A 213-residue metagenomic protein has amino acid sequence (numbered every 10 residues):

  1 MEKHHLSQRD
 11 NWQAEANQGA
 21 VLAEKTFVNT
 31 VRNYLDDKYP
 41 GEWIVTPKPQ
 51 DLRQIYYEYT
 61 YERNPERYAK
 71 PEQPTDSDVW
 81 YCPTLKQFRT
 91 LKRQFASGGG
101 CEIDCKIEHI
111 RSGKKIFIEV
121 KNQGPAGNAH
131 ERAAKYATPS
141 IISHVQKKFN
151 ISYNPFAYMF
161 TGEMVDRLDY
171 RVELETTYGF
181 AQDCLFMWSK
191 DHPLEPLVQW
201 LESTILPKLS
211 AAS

Functional and structural regions predicted by a protein language model:
M1-H4, F117-E119: Short acidic, glycine/tyrosine-flanked loop/strand segments centered on an H-E-D-like triad
E2-D36, P40: Nuclease catalytic cores
W12-A16, F88-Q94, K121-N128: Surface-exposed cleft-lining segments at the edges of enzyme active sites
F27-Y39, P139-K148, L174, L201-L209: Hydrophobic, Leu/Ile/Phe/Ala-enriched alpha-helical segments that form helix-helix packing faces
K38, E42, N154-A157: Hydrophobic anchor at the start of a short beta-strand that flanks the dinucleotide cofactor-binding loop
W43-R111: Active-site metal-binding core of divalent-cation-utilizing nuclease and nuclease-like domains
S97-G99, G113-I116, V120-Y178: Catalytic cores of nucleic-acid endonucleases
S152-S213: Domain-level recognition of nuclease-like catalytic cores that cleave nucleotide substrates
